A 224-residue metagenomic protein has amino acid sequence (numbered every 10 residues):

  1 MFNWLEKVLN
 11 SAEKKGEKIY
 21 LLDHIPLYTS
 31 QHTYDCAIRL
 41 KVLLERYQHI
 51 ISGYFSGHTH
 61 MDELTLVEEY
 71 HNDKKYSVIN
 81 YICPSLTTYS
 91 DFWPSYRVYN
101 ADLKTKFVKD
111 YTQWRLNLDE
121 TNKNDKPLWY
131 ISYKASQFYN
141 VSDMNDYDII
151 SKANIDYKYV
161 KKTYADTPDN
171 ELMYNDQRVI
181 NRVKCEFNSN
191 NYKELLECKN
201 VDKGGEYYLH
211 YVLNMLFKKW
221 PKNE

Functional and structural regions predicted by a protein language model:
M1-S11, M61-E224: Metal-dependent phosphoesterase/phosphodiesterase active-site architecture
M1-V78, S95: His/acidic metal-ligating clusters that form di-metal
